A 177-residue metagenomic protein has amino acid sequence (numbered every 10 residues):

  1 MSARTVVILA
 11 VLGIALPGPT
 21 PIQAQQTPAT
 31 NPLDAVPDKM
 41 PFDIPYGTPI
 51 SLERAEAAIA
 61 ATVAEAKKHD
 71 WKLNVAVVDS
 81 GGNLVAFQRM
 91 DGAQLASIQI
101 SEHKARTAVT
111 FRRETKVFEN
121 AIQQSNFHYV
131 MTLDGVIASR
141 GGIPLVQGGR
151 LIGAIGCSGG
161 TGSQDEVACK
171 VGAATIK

Functional and structural regions predicted by a protein language model:
M1-A3: N-terminal secretory signal peptides that target proteins for export/translocation
V6-G18: Bacterial N-terminal signal peptides
P19-A24: Sec/Tat signal peptide C-region and signal peptidase I cleavage site
Q25-K177: Flexible, solvent-exposed loop/hinge segments and secondary-structure transition points
